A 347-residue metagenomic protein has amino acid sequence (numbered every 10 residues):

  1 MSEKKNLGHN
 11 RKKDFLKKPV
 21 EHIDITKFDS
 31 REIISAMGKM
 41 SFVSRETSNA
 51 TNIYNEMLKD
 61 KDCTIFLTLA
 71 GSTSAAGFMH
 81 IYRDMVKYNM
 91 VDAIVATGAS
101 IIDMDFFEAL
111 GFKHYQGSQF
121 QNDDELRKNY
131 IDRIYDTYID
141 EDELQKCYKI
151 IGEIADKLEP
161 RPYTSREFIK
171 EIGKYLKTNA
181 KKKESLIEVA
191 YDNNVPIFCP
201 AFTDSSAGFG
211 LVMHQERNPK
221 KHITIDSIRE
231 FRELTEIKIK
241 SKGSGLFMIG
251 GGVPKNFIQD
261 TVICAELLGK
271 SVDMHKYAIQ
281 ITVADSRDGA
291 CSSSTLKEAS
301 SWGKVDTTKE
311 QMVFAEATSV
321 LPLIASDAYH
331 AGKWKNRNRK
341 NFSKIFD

Functional and structural regions predicted by a protein language model:
S2-K18, E236, G243, E266-D347: C-terminal functional extensions of proteins
S2-T51, N55-L58: N-terminal glycine-rich anion-binding loop in soluble enzyme alpha/beta folds
T51-T64, V189-Y191, E236-G243: Glycine-rich phosphate/diphosphate-binding loops that line cofactor/substrate pockets in enzymes
I65-S74, I94, F198-F202, P219-C291: Glycine-rich anion-binding loop/nest that anchors nucleotide
G77-H80, D105-G111, G208-M213, I258-T261 (+1 more regions): Short acidic, glycine/serine/threonine-rich loops at helix termini
I81-K87, G111, M213-E216, V262-G269 (+1 more regions): Short, solvent-exposed amphipathic alpha-helical segments in soluble enzyme and RNA/protein-processing domains
Y82-Y148: A generic, well-ordered mixed alpha/beta core segment in the N-terminal half of proteins
E125-A207: Ligand-binding beta-strand-loop-alpha-helix segment within the catalytic cores of soluble metabolic enzymes
